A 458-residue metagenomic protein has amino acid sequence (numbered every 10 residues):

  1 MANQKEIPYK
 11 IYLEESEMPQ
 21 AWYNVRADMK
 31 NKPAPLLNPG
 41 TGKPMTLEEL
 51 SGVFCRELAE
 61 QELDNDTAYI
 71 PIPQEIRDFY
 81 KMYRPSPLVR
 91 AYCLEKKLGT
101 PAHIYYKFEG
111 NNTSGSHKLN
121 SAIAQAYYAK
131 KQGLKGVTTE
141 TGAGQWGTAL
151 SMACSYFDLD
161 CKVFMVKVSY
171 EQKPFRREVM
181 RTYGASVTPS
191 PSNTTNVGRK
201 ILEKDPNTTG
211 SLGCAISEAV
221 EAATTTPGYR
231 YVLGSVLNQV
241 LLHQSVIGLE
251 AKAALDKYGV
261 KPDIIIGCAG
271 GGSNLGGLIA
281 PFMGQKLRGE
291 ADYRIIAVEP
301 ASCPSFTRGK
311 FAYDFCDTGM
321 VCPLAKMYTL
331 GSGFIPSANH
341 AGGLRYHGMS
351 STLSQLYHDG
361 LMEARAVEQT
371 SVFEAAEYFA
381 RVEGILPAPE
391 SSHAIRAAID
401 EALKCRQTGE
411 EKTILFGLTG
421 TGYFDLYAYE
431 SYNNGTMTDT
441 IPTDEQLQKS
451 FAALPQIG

Functional and structural regions predicted by a protein language model:
N3-L134: Positively charged, low-complexity intrinsically disordered leader regions
Y69-P71, I201-Q239, I247, G259 (+2 more regions): Active-site/ligand-binding loops adjacent to catalytic centers
F108-L119, V137-W146, L237-V240, I266-G271 (+4 more regions): Active-site nucleophile and cofactor-binding loops and adjacent substrate-binding regions of central metabolic enzymes
S121, A129-V168, K261-L275, I295 (+1 more regions): A short, small-residue-rich loop immediately preceding and capping a beta-strand
A124-L134, T148-D160, R181-T182, I279-G289 (+1 more regions): Alpha-helix C-terminal capping segments
T138, W146-T209, S305-D317, A428-N434: Active-site-proximal loop->helix
A269-G277, Q369-N434: Claisen-condensing/thiolase-fold acyl-transfer catalytic domains that form or cleave C-C bonds in fatty acid
